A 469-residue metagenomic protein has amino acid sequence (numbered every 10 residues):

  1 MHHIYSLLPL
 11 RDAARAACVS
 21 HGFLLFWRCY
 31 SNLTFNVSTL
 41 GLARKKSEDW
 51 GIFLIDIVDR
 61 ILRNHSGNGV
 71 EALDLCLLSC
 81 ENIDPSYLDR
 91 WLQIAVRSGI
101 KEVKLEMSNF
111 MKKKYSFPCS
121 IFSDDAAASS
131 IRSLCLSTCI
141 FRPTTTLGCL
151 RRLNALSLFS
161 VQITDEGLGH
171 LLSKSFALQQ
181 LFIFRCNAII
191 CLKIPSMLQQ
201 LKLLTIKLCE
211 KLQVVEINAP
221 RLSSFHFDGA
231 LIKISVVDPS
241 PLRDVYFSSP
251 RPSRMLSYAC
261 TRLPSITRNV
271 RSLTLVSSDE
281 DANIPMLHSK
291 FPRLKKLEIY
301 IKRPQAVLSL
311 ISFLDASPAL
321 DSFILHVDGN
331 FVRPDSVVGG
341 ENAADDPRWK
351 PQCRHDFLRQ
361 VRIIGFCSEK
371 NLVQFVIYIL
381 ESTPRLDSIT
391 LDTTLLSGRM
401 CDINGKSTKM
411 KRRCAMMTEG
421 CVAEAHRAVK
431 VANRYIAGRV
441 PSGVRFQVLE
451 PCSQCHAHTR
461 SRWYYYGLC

Functional and structural regions predicted by a protein language model:
M1-N187, P195: Leucine-rich repeat
L33-N36, E71-C76, K101-E106, R132-L136 (+12 more regions): Conserved hydrophobic beta-strand positions in leucine-rich repeat
L40-D59, N64, S79-L88, N109-I121 (+9 more regions): Leucine-rich repeat
D89, Q93-I94, S116-A128, T146-L153 (+11 more regions): A structural signal for leucine-rich repeat
I234-S253, R354-D356, G365, S382-I389: Leucine-rich repeat domain C-terminal region
R268-I299, P318: Eukaryotic tandem repeat interaction scaffolds
E419-C469: C-terminal helix/juxtamembrane-tail motif
